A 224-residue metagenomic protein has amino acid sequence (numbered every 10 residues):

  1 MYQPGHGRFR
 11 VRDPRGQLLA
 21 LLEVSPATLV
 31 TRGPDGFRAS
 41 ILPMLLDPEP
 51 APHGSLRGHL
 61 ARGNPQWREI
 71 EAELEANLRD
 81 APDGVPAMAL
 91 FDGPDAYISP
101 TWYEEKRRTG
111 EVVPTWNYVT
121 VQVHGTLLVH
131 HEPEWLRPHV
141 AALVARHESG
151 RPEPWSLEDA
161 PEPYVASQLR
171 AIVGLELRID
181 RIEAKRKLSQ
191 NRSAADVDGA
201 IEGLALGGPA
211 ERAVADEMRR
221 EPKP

Functional and structural regions predicted by a protein language model:
M1-P224: Binding-site signature for planar aromatic cofactors or substrates
